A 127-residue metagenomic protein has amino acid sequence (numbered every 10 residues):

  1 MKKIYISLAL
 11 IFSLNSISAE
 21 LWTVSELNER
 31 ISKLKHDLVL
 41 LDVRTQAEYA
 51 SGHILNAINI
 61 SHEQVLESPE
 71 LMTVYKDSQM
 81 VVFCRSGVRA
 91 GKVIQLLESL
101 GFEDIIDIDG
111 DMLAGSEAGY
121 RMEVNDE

Functional and structural regions predicted by a protein language model:
I4-S16: Sec-dependent N-terminal signal peptides
I17-L38, Q46-Q79, V88-E127: Rhodanese-like catalytic fold shared by cysteine-dependent sulfurtransferases and DSP/PTP-type phosphatases
D42: Phosphate-rich cofactor/ligand-interacting catalytic cores and adjacent structured alpha/beta frameworks
F83: Short, surface-exposed ligand- or partner-binding patches at beta-edge/loop junctions that are enriched in aromatics
